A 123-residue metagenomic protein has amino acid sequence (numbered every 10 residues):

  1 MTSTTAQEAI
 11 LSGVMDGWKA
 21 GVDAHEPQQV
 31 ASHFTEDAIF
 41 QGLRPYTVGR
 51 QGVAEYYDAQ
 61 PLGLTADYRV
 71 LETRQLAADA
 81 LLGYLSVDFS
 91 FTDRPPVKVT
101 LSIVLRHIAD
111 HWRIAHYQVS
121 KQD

Functional and structural regions predicted by a protein language model:
M1-Q28, S32-E36: Short, low-complexity N-terminal intrinsically disordered segments enriched in polar/charged residues
A6, I10, A54-K98: Surface-exposed, charged secondary-structure patches
W18, V30, A38, G49 (+3 more regions): Hydrophobic pocket/interface hotspot
F34, L76-A77, I108: Structural motif
D37-V48, A59-P61: A short gly/proline-enriched turn/hairpin at secondary-structure junctions
G42, Y84-L85, H116: Residue-level recognition of conserved beta-strand positions in structured domain cores
T47-A59, R113-H116: C-terminal and inter-domain tail/linker signature
K98-D123: Short beta-strand edge/turn micro-motifs at domain boundaries
